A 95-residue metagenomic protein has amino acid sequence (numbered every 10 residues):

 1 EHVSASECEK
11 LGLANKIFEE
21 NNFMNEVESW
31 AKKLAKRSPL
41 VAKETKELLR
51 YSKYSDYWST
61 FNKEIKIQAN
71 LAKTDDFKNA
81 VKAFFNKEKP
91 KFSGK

Functional and structural regions predicted by a protein language model:
E1-A42, T74, N79: Crotonase-fold acyl-CoA enzyme core
C8, T45, F84: Terminal peptide-recognition signature
E44, E64-I67, A80: Hydrophobic alpha-helical segments typical of transmembrane helices and their membrane-interface/capping positions
L48, S52, I67-A72: Helix-loop "lid/cap" segments that line or gate small-molecule binding pockets
D56-F61: Short beta-strand->loop
K82-K95: Terminal low-complexity tails and localization/encapsulation signals of metabolic enzymes
